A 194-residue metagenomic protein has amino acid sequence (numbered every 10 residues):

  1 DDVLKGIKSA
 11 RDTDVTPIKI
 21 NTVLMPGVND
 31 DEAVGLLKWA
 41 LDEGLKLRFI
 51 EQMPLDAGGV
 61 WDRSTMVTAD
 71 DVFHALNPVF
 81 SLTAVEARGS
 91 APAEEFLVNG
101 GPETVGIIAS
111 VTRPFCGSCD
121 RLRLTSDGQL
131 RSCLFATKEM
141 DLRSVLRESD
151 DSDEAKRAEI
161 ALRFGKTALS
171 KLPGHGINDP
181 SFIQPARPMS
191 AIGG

Functional and structural regions predicted by a protein language model:
D1-I50: Radical SAM/AdoMet-radical enzyme domain recognition
K38-D42, F49-G194: Auxiliary Fe-S-binding modules of radical SAM enzymes
